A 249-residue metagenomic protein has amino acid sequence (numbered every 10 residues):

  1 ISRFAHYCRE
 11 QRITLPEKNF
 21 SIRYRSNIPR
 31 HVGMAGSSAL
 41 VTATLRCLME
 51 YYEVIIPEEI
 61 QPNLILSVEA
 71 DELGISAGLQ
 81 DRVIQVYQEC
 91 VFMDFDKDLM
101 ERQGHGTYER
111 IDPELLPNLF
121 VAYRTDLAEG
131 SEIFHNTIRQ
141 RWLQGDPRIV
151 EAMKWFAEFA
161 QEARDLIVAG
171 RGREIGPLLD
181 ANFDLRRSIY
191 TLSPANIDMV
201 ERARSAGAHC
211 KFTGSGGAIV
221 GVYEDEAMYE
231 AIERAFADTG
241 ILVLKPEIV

Functional and structural regions predicted by a protein language model:
I1-L64, A203: Anion-binding (especially nucleotide phosphate/pyrophosphate-binding) glycine-rich loop and adjoining beta-alpha core
I1-P16, R25, N63-S76, Q80-K211 (+1 more regions): C-terminal nucleotide
G217: Conserved glycine-rich beta-strand-loop-beta hairpin in the small C-terminal domain of fold type I
